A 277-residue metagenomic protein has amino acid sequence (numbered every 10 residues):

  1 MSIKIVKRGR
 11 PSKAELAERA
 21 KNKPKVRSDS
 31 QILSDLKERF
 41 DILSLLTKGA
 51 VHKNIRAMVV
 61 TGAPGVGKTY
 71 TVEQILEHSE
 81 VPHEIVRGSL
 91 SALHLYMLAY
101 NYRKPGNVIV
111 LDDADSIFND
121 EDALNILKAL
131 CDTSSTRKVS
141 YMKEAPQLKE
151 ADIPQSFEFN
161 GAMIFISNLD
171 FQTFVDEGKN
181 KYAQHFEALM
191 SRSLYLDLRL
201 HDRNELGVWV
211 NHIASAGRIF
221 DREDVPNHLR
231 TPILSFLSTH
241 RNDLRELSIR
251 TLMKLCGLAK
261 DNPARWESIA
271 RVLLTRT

Functional and structural regions predicted by a protein language model:
M1-N22: Arg/Lys-rich, glycine/proline-spaced intrinsically disordered segments in nuclear chromatin/transcription regulators
A20-K53: N-terminal pre-Walker A segment at the start of P-loop NTPase domains
H52-V72: Walker A/P-loop nucleotide-binding motif
V66, H78-N107, D115-D120: AAA+/P-loop NTPase substrate/partner-engagement loops
P105-I109, F157-I164: Loop/turn-to-beta-strand initiation segments
E121-F159, N168-F171: Conserved catalytic/switch belt of AAA+ P-loop NTPases
E177-H201: A short helix-turn-beta junction within AAA+ P-loop NTPase domains corresponding to the substrate/partner-engaging
R203-L274: Conserved AAA+ ATPase small/helical "lid" subdomain
